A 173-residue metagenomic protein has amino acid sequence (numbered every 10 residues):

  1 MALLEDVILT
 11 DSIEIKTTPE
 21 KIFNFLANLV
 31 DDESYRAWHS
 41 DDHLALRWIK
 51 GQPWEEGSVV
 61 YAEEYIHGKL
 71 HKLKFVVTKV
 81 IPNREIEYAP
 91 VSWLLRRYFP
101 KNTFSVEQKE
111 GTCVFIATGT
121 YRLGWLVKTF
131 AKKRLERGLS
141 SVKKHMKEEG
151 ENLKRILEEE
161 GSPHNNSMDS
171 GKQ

Functional and structural regions predicted by a protein language model:
M1-K50, Q173: Hydrophobic ligand-binding cavity/cleft-lining segments
I8, H164-S167: Extended beta-strand/beta-hairpin segments
I8-T10, L70-F75, R97-N102: Short, surface-exposed coil-to-beta transition loops
S12-K16, V76, S105: Generic structural detector for well-ordered beta-strands
T18, P82-N83, K109-T112: Short strand-connecting beta-turns/loops that link adjacent beta-strands
E20, N24, K144, E148-E151 (+1 more regions): Replace "anionic and nucleotidyl ligands
A45-L95, V114, E148-H164, G171: Glycine-rich portal/gate segments that line the openings of hydrophobic small-molecule binding cavities
A89-K144, H164: Beta-strand/loop substructures that line and gate deep hydrophobic ligand-binding cavities in soluble
